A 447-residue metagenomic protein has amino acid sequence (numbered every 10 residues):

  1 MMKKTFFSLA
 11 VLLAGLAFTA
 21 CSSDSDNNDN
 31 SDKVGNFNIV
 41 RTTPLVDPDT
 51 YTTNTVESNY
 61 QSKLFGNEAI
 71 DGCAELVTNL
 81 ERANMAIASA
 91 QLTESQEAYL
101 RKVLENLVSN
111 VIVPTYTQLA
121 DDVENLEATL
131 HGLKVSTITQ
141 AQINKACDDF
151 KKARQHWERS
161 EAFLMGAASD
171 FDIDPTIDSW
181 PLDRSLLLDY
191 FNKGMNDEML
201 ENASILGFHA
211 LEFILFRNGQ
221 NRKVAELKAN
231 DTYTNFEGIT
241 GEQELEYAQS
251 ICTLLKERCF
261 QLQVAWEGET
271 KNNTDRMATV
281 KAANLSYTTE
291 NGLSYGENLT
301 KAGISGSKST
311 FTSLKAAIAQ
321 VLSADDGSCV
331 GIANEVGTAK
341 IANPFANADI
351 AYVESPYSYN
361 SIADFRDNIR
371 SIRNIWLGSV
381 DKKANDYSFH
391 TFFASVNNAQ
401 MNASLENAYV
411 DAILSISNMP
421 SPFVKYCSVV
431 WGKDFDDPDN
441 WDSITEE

Functional and structural regions predicted by a protein language model:
M1-T5: Positively charged n-region of N-terminal signal peptides that target proteins for export
F6-A14: Sec-dependent N-terminal signal peptides
F6-F7, N36, P44, M85: Sequence-pattern detector for short linear motifs and compositional/periodic biases rather than a specific fold
A17-A20: C-terminal motif of bacterial Sec signal peptides marking the signal peptidase cleavage site
S22-S25: Bacterial signal peptide processing site
N27-I39: A short, exposed helix-loop element centered on a Lys and neighboring polar residues
N28-N30, D47, E57-F65, I70-E447: Mature extracytoplasmic or organellar-lumen-exposed domains after removal of signal/transit peptides
F37-N54, N59: Juxtamembrane proline-rich low-complexity "stalk" or linker regions positioned immediately after a signal peptide
